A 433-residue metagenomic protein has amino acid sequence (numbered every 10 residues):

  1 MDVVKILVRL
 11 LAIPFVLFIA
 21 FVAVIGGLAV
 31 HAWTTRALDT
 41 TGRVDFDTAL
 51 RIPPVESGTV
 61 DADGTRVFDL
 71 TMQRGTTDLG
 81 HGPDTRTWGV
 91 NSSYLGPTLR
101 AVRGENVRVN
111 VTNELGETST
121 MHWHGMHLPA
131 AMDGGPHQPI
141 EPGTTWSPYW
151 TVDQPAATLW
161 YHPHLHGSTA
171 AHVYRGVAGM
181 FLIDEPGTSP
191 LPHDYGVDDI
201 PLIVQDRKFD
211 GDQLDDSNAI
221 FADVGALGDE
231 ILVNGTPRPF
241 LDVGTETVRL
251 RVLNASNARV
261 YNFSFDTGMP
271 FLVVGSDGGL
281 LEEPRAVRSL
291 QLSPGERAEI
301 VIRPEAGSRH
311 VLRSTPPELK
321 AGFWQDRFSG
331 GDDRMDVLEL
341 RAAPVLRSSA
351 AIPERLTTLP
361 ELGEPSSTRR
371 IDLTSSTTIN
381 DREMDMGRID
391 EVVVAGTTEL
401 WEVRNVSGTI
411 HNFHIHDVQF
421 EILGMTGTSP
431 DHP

Functional and structural regions predicted by a protein language model:
M1-V22: N-terminal Sec-pathway targeting helices
F21, I25-L292, I300, A306 (+2 more regions): Histidine-centered copper-binding motifs that mark active-site loops of extracellular/periplasmic copper enzymes
G167-Y174, P316-W324: Short acidic/polar inter-strand loop motif in beta-rich domains
T267-G278, V406-P433: Active/binding-pocket-proximal capping segment
L312-T315, S367-R369: Hard-cation-handling environments
G322-R327, V337-L338: Edge beta-strands of extracellular beta-sandwich domains
R369-I422: C-terminal substrate/ligand-recognition segments
